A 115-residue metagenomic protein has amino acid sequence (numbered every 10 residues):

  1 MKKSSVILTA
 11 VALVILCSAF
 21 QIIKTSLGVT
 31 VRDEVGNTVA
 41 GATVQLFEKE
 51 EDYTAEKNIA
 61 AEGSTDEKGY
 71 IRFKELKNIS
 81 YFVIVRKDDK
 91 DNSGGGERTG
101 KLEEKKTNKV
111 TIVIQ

Functional and structural regions predicted by a protein language model:
M1-S5: Positively charged n-region of N-terminal signal peptides that target proteins for export
V6-I15: Sec-dependent N-terminal signal peptides
V14-S26, R32-N37, S93-E97, K106-Q115: Beta-strand-rich domain onsets/edges
V35-T54: Short, ordered, surface-exposed loop/turn motifs in non-cytosolic proteins
D52-I71: Short, acidic Ser/Thr/Gly-rich low-complexity loop/linker segments typical of extracellular and cell-surface proteins
E67, K77-N78, E104: Surface-exposed loops/turns
F73-E75: Short, flexible loop/turn segments at beta-strand junctions in immunoglobulin-like and fibronectin type III
K77-K90: A short, solvent-exposed beta-strand micro-motif common in secreted/extracellular proteins
